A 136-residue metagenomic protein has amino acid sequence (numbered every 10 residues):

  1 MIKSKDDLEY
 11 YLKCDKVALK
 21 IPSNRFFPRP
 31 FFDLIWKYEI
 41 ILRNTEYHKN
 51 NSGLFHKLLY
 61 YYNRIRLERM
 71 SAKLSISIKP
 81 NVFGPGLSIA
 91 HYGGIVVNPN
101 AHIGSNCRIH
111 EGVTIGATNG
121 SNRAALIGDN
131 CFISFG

Functional and structural regions predicted by a protein language model:
M1-L74: Terminal amphipathic alpha-helical/low-complexity segments used for targeting or macromolecular assembly
V17-P22, Y60-Y62, N81, I109 (+1 more regions): Short amphipathic alpha-helical segments, especially helix-boundary/capping motifs
F27-P30, G53, F83, G93 (+1 more regions): Residues at structural and domain junctions
H56-N100, N106: Short linear elements at protein peripheries
P85-G86, A90-P99, G104-S105, I109-E111 (+4 more regions): Left-handed beta-helix
